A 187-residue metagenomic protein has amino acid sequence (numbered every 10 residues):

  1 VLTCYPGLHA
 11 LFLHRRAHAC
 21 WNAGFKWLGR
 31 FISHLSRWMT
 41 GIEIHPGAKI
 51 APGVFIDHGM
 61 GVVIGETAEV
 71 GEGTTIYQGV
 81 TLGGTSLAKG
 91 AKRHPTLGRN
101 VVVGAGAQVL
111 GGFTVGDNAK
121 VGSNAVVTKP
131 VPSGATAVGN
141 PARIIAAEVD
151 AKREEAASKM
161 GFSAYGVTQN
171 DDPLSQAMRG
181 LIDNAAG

Functional and structural regions predicted by a protein language model:
V1-R37, K152-G187: Terminal amphipathic alpha-helical/low-complexity segments used for targeting or macromolecular assembly
P6-G7, F12-R15, A48, V54 (+2 more regions): Solvent-exposed, flexible loop/coil residues
F12, V127, I144: Short phosphate-engaging motifs
T40, H45-P46, A51-P52, D57-E66 (+10 more regions): Left-handed beta-helix
T85, A105-G111, D150-A151, V167-D171: Short C-terminal domain-edge/linker segments immediately following a structured domain
K89: Glycine-rich phosphate/ribose-binding loops and adjacent secondary-structure elements that form binding surfaces
A135, N140-M160: Conserved beta-strand-loop-alpha-helix hinge in the C-terminal portion of ABC ATPase nucleotide-binding domains
